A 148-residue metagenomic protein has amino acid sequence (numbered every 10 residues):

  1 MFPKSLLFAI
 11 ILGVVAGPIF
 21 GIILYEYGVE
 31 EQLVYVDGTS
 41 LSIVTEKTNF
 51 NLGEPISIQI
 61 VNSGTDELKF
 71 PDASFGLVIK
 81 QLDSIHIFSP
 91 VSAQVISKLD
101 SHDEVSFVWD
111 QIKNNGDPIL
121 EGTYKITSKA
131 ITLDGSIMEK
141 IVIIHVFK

Functional and structural regions predicted by a protein language model:
M1-F2: N-terminal Lys/Arg-rich, disordered targeting/topogenic segments
S5-V91, L99, I131-K148: Primarily secretory-pathway and cell-envelope proteins
S89-G116: Intrinsically disordered, low-complexity Pro/Gly/Ser/Thr-rich segments with frequent PxxP/GP/PP motifs and embedded
E104, P118-K129: A short tyrosine-centered beta-strand micro-motif
I112, K129-I131: Generic short beta-strand segments
